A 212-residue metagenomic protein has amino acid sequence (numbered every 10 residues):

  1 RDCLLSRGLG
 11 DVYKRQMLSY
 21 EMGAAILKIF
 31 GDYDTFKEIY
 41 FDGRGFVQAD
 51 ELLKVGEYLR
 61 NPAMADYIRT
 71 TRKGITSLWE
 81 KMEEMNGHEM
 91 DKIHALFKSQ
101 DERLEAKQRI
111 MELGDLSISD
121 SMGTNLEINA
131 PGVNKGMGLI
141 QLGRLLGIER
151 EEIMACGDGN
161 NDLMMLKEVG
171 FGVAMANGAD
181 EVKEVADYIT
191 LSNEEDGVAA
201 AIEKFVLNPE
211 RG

Functional and structural regions predicted by a protein language model:
R1-Y13: Single conserved hydrophobic/aromatic residue that forms the stacking wall/gate of nucleotide- or nucleobase-binding
C3, Q16, T124-L126: Flexible, active-site-adjacent loop/turn segments at secondary-structure boundaries
L4, E21, D101: Short, conserved clusters of charged catalytic residues that mark active-site and nucleotide-handling motifs
L9, M90-D91, V169, A186: Short, well-ordered alpha-helix to beta-strand connector turns
G10-R15, G45-Q48: Short, well-ordered strand-loop elements centered on a beta-strand within folded domains, enriched for acidic residues
K14-M22: Glycine/small-residue-rich loop that forms an oxyanion/phosphate-binding "nest" at active or ligand-binding sites
A25-I29, Y33-T35, Y40-C156: Conserved acidic, metal-coordinating active-site core of Asp-based, Mg2+-dependent phosphoryl-transfer enzymes
M111, L126-G212: Mg2+-dependent phosphoryl-transfer enzymes with acidic/Ser/Thr/Gly-rich catalytic loops
